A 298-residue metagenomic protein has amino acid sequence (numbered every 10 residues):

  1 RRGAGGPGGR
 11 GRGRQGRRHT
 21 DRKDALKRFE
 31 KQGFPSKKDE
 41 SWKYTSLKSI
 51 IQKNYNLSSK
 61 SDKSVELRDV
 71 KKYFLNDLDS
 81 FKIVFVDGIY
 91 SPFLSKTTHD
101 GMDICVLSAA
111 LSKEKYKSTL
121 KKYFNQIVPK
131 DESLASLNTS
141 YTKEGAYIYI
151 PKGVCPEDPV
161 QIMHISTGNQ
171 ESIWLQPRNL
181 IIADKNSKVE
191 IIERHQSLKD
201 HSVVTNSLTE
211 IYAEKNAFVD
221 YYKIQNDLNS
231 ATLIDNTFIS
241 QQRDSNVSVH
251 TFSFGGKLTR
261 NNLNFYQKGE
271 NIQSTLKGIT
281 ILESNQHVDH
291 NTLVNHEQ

Functional and structural regions predicted by a protein language model:
R1-G11: Charged, compositionally biased N-terminal leader segments and the immediate start of the first structured element
R1-G3, D21-L26, R260: Charged, low-complexity, helix-prone segments enriched in Lys/Glu/Asp/Gln
G9, R14-S136: N-terminal amphipathic, basic helical "cap/leader" segment at the start of enzyme domains
F93, T97-T98, D103, L107-Q298: Conserved beta-strand/loop scaffold segments within soluble protein domains that form the structured core and edges
